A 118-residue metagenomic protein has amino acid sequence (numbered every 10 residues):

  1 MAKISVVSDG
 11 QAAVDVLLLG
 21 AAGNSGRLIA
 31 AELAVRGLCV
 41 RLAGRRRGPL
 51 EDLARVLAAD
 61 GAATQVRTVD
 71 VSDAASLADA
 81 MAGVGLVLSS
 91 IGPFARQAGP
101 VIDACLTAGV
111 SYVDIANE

Functional and structural regions predicted by a protein language model:
M1-A13: A short, basic/flexible loop-to-alpha-helix module at the beginning of a structural domain
V16-L33: N-terminal Rossmann NAD(P)H-binding glycine-rich loop of SDR-like oxidoreductase domains
A43-R47, V71: N-terminal Rossmann-fold cofactor-binding loop
G48-V56: Glycine-rich phosphate-binding loop and adjoining beta1-alpha1-beta2 segment of Rossmann-like nucleotide-binding folds
L57-D73: Rossmann-fold cofactor-recognition segment
T68-L86, S90-P93: Conserved Rossmann-fold cofactor-binding substructure of NAD(P)-dependent oxidoreductases
A104-E118: ADP-ribose/adenylate-binding Rossmann-like module
